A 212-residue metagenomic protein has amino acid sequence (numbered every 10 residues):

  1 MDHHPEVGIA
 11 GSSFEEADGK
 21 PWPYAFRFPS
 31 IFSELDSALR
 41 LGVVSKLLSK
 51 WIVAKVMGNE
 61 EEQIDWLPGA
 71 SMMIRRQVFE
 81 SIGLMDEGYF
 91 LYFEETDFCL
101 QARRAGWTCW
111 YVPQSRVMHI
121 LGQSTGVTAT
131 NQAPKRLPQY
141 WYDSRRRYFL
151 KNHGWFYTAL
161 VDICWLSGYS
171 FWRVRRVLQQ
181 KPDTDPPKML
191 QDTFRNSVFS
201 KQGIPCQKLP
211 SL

Functional and structural regions predicted by a protein language model:
M1-R27, I31: Conserved donor NDP-sugar-binding/catalytic core segment of glycosyltransferases
A10-S12, G19, R75, F79 (+2 more regions): Generic structural signal for small/hydrophobic residues in well-ordered secondary structure, especially within
S12, S37, R173-R176: Structural signal for membrane-spanning alpha-helices in multi-pass inner-membrane proteins, emphasizing helix cores
P29-I64: Short, flexible, basic/aromatic active-site loop/helix in glycosyltransferases
M57-N59, D65-R116: A short, conserved alpha-helix in the catalytic core of glycosyltransferases
R104-K181, D185: Active-site-adjacent helix/loop segment of glycosyltransferases that harbors family-specific signature motifs
T184-L212: Membrane-interface aromatic/basic loop that binds lipid-linked glycans or pyrophosphate carriers, typified by
